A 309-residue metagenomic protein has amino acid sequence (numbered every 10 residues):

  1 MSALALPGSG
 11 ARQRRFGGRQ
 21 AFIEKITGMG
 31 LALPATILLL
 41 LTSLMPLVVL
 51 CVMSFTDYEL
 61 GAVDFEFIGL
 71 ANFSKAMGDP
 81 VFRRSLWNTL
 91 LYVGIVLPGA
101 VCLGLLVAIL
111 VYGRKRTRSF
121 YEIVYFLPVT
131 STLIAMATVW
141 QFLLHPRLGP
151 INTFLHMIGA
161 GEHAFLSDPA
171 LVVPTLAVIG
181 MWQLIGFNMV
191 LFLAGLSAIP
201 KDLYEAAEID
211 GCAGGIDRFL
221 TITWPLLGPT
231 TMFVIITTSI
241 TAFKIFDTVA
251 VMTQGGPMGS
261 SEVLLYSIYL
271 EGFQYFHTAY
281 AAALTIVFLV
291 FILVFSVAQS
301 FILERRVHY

Functional and structural regions predicted by a protein language model:
M1-I23: Short, Lys/Arg-rich, polar N-terminal cytosolic tail immediately upstream of the first transmembrane signal-anchor
E24-Y309: A structural signal for multi-pass alpha-helical bundles of membrane permease subunits that mediate small-molecule
